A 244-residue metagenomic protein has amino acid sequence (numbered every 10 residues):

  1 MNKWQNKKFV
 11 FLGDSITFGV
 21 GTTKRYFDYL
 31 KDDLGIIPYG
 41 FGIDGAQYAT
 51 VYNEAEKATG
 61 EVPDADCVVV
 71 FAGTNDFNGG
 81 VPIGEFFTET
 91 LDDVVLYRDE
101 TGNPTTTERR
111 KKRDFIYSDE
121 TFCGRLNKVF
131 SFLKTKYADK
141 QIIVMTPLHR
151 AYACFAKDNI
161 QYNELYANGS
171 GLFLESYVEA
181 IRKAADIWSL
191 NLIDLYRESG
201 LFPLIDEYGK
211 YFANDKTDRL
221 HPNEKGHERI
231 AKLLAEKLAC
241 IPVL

Functional and structural regions predicted by a protein language model:
N2-V10, I16-R125: Conserved SGNH/GDSL esterase-like catalytic core that processes O-acyl groups on lipids and polysaccharides
L12-G13, M145: Short hydrophobic segments within beta-strands
I37-Y39, Q141, S189-N191: Conserved beta-strand segments of alpha/beta enzyme cores
F71, M145-T146: Conserved beta-strand segments of the P-loop GTPase G domain that flank and frequently precede/overlap
L126-F130, V178: Generic structural signal for well-ordered alpha-helices, preferentially at hydrophobic/aromatic core positions
T135-Q141: A short helix->loop->beta-strand "cap" motif at the edges of active sites that frequently abuts
P147-L244: Catalytic His-Asp segment of secreted/periplasmic serine-dependent ester chemistry enzymes
